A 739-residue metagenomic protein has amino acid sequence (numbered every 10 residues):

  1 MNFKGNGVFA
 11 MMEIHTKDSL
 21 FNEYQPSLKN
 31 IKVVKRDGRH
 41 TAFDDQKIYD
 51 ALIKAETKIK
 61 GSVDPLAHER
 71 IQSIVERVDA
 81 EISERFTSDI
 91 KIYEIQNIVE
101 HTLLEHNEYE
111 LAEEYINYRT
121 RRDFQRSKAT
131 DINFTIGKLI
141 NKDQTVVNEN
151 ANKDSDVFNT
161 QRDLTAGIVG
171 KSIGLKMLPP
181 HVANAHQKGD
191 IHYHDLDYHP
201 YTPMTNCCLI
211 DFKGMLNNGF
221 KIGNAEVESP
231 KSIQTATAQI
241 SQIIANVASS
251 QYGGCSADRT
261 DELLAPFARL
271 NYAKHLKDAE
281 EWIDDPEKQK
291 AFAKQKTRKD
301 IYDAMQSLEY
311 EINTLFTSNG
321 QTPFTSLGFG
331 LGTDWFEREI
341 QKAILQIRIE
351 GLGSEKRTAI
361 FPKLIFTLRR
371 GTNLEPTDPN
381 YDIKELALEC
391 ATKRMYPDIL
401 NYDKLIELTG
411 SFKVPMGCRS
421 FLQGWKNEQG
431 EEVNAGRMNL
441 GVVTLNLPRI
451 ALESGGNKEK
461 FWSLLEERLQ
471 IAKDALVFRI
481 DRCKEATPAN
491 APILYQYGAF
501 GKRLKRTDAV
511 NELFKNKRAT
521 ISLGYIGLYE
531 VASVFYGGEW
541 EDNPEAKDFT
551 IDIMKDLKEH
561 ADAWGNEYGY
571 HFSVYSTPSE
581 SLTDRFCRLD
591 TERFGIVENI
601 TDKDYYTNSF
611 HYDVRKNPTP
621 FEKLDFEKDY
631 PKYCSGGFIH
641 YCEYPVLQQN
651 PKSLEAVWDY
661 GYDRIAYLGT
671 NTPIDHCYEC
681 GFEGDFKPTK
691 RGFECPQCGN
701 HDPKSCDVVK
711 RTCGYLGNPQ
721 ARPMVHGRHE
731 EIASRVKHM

Functional and structural regions predicted by a protein language model:
F3-L139, H729-R735: Charged, amphipathic alpha-helical regulatory modules used for macromolecular assembly or allosteric control
D44, T689, G714-Y715: Conformational switch/transducer regions in large eukaryotic molecular machines and scaffolds
I53, D79, K473, V477 (+1 more regions): Amphipathic, well-packed alpha-helical segments that form the structural scaffold of globular domains
I53, T57, P448-L452, V531-V534: Short connector loops/turns at beta-strand edges and beta->alpha or beta->beta junctions
R121-Q125, D131-K517, G538-E539, N543-K704 (+1 more regions): Conserved catalytic cores of very large enzyme subunits
E262, I521-V534, K555, R711: Contiguous, well-ordered alpha-helical segments that form the cores/surfaces of helical PPI scaffolds
G699-M739: Long insertion/accessory domains within large nucleic-acid-processing enzymes
